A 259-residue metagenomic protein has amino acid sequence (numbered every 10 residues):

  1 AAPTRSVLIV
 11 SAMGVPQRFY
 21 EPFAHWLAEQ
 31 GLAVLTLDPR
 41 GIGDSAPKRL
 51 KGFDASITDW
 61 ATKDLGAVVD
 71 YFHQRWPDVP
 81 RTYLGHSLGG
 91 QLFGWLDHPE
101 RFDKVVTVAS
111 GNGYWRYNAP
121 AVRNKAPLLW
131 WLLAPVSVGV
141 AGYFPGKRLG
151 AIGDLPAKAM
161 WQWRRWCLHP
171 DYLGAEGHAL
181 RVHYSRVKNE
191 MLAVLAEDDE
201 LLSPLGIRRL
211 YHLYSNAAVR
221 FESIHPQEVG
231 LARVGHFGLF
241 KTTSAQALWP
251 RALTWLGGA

Functional and structural regions predicted by a protein language model:
T4, I9-V15: Active-site glycine-rich loops that stabilize anionic/oxyanionic intermediates across multiple enzyme folds
Q17-L50: Conserved alpha/beta-hydrolase
D54-R75: Alpha/beta-hydrolase active-site loop
R75-S87: Alpha/beta-hydrolase fold nucleophile elbow
L84-D171: Alpha/beta-hydrolase-fold enzymes
V187, A193-L195, D199: Short beta-strand/loop motif that positions the catalytic acidic residue of the alpha/beta-hydrolase fold
N189, S203-L213: Short alpha-helix in the alpha/beta-hydrolase fold that links the catalytic acid
R220-A259: Catalytic active-site module of serine/aspartate enzymes centered on a nucleophile-bearing elbow/loop
